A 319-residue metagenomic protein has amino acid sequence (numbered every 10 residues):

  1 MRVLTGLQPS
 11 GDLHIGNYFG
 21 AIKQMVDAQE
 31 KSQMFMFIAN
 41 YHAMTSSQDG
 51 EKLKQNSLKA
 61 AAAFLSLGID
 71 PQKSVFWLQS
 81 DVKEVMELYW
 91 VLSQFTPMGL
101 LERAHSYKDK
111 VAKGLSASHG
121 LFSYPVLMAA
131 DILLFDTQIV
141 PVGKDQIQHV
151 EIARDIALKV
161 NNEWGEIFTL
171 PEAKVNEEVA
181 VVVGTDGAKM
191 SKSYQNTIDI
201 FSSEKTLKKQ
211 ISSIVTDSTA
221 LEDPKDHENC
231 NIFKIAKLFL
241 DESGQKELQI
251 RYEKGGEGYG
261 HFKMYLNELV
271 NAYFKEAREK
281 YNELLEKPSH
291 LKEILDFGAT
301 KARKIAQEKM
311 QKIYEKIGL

Functional and structural regions predicted by a protein language model:
R2-A130, N282: N-terminal Rossmann-like or analogous alpha/beta NTP/dinucleotide-binding catalytic cores that position adenine
D49-G50, I139-G143, E222: Short, polar/flexible loop-turn hinges at active-site or ligand-entry regions and domain interfaces
A61, G68, T96-G99, T137 (+2 more regions): A generic secondary-structure signal for well-formed alpha-helical elements
V75-L78, P141, T219: Short catalytic-loop micro-motif centered on adjacent basic/acidic residues
M98-E102, L134-P141, L240-L248, R278: Short helix-capping/linker segments at secondary-structure and domain boundaries
S106-V160, W164: Internal, conserved structured core segments that host functional sites
Q148, R154-L319: Conserved nucleotide- and phosphate/pyrophosphate-binding catalytic cores in adenylate/nucleotidyl-handling enzymes
